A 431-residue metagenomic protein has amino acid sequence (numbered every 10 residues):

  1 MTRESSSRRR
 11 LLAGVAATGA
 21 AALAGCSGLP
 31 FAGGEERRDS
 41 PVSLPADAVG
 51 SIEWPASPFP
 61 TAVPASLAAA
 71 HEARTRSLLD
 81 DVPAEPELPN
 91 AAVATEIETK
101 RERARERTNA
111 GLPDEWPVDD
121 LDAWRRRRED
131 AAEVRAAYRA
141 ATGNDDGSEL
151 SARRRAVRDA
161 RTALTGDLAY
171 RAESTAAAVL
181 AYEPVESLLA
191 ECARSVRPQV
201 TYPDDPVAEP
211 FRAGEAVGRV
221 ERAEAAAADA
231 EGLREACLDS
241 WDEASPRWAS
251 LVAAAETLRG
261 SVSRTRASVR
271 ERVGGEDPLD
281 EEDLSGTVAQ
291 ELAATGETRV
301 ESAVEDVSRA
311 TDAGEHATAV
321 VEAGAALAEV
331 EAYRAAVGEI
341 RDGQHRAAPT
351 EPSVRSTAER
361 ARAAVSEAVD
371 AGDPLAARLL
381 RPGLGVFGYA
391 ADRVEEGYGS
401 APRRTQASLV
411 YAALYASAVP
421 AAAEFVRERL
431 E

Functional and structural regions predicted by a protein language model:
M1-E4, R10-L29: N-terminal export signals
L29-E35: Transmembrane alpha-helical hairpins and terminal membrane-anchor modules
E35-E431: Extracellular/lumenal glycan-associated context and N-glycosylation machinery
